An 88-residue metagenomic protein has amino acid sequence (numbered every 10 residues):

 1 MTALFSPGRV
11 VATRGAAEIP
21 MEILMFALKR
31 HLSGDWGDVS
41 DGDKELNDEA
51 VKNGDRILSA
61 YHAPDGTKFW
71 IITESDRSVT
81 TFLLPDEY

Functional and structural regions predicted by a protein language model:
M1-S59: Compact soluble domain cores
G54-Y88: Short, compact, well-ordered microdomains
